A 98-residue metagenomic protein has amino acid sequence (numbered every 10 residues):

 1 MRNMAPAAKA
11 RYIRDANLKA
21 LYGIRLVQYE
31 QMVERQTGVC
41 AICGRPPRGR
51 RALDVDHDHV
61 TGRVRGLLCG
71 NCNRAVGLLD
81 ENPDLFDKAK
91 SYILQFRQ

Functional and structural regions predicted by a protein language model:
M1-D54, H59-Q98: Contiguous alpha-helical segments
